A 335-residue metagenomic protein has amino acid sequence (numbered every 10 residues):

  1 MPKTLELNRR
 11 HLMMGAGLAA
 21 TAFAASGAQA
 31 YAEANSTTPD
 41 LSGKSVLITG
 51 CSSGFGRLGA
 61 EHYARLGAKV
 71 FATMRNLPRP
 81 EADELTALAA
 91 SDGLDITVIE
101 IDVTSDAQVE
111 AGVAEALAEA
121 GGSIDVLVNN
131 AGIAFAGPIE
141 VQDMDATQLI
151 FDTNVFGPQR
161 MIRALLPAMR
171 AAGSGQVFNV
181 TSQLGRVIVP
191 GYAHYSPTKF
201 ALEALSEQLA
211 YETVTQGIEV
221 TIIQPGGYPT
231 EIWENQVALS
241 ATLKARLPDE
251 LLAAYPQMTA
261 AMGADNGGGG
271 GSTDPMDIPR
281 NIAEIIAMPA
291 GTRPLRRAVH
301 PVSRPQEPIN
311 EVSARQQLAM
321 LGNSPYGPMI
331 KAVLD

Functional and structural regions predicted by a protein language model:
M1-A19: N-terminal secretory signal peptides and thylakoid transit peptides that target proteins across membranes
S52-S53: Conserved glycine-rich cofactor-binding loop
E100-A111, M144: The beta1-alpha1 cofactor-binding region of Rossmann-like NAD(H)/NADP(H)-dependent oxidoreductases
P138-I139, A146-Q148: Substrate-binding pocket helix/loop in short-chain dehydrogenase/reductase
I162, T198: Active-site helix of classical SDR
S182: Residue(s) in the substrate-gating loop at a strand-loop-helix junction that position the organic substrate next
I218-N266: C-terminal beta-strand-loop-alpha-helix "lid" module of Rossmann-like NAD(P)-dependent dehydrogenases
